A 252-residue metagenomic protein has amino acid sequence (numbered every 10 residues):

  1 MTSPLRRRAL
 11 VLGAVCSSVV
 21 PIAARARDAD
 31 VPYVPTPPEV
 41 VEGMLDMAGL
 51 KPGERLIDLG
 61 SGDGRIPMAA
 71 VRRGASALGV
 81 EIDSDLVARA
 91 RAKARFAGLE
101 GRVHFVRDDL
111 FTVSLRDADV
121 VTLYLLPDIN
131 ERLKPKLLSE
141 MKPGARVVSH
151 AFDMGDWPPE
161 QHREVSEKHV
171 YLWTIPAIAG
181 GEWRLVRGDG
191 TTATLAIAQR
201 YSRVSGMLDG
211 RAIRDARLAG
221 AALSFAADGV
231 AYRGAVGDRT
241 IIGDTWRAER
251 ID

Functional and structural regions predicted by a protein language model:
M1-S17: N-terminal secretory signal peptides and thylakoid transit peptides that target proteins across membranes
I22-L50: Class I SAM-dependent transferase core
G53-G60: Conserved class I S-adenosyl-L-methionine
G64: Glycine-rich SAM-binding Motif I of class I
S76-E81: Conserved SAM-binding motif I beta-strand of class I
R91-L115: S-adenosyl-L-methionine
E167-Y171, R214-R217, T240, D244-D252: Edge beta-strand at a domain terminus
G180-G237: Central antiparallel beta-sheet cores of small beta-barrel/beta-sandwich binding domains
